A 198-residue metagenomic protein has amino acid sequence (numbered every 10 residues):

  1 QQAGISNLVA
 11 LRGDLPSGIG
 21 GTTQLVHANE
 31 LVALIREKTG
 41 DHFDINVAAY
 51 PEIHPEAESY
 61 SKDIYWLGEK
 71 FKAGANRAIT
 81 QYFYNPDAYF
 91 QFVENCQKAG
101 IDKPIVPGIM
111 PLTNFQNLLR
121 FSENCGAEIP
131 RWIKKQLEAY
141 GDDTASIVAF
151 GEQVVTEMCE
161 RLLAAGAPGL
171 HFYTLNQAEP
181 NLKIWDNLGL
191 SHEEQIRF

Functional and structural regions predicted by a protein language model:
Q1, V9-L11, N76-N85, A149 (+1 more regions): Catalytic beta/alpha-barrel core
Q1-S61, A167: Active-site beta->alpha loop and helix N-cap motifs at the rims of alpha/beta catalytic domains
Q2-A3, A73, A99, A165: Structural motif
G13-L15, A48-H54, F83-Y84, G108-N114 (+2 more regions): Active-site beta-loop-alpha junctions enriched in small/polar residues
D14-I35, A57-Y60, Y82-Q97, Q177-N187: Active-site-adjacent beta->alpha loops and helix N-cap segments on the catalytic face of soluble alpha/beta enzymes
T23-Y50, K98-E152, E157, L188-F198: Active-site pocket-lining/capping segments in soluble small-molecule metabolic enzymes
S59-E69, G151-R161: Short, acidic/polar
K70, G74, P107, L170: Conserved, mostly hydrophobic/aromatic
